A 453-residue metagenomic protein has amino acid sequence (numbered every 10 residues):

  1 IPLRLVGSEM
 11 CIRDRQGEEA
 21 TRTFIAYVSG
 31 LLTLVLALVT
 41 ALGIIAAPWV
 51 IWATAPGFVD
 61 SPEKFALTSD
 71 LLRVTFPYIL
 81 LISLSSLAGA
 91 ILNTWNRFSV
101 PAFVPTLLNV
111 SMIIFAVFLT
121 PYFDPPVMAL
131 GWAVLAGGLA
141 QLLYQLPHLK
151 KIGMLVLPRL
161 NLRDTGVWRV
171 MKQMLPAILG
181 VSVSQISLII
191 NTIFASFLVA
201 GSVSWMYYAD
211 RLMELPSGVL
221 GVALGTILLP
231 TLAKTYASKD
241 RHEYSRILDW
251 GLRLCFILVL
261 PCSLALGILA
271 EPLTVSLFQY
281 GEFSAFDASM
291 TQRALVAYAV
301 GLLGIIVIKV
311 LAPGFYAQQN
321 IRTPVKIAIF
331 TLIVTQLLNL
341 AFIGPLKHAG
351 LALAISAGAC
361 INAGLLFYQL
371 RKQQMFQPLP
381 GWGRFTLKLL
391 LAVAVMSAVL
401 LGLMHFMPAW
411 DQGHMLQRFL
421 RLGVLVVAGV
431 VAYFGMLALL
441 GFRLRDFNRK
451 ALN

Functional and structural regions predicted by a protein language model:
I1-G7, I12: Single conserved hydrophobic/aromatic residue that forms the stacking wall/gate of nucleotide- or nucleobase-binding
T40-P62, L264-S284, G402-F406: Short membrane-interface helical motifs at transmembrane helix boundaries in multi-pass membrane transporters
D60-A88, I114, F283-L311: Alpha-helical transmembrane segments of multi-pass membrane proteins
L81-F103, V300-F330, A341, P345: Membrane-interface junctions at transmembrane-helix termini in multi-pass inner-membrane proteins
S99, L107-L143, R322, T331-G364 (+1 more regions): Membrane-interface helix-loop junctions in multi-pass transport and translocation proteins
V127, L146-S182, K372-L387: Interhelical loop/hinge segments that connect adjacent transmembrane helices in multipass membrane
G137, Q141, Q145-L149, D164-K234 (+4 more regions): Transmembrane helical elements of multi-pass membrane transporters/channels
G402-N453: Membrane-proximal transmembrane or re-entrant/amphipathic helices at the cytosolic face
